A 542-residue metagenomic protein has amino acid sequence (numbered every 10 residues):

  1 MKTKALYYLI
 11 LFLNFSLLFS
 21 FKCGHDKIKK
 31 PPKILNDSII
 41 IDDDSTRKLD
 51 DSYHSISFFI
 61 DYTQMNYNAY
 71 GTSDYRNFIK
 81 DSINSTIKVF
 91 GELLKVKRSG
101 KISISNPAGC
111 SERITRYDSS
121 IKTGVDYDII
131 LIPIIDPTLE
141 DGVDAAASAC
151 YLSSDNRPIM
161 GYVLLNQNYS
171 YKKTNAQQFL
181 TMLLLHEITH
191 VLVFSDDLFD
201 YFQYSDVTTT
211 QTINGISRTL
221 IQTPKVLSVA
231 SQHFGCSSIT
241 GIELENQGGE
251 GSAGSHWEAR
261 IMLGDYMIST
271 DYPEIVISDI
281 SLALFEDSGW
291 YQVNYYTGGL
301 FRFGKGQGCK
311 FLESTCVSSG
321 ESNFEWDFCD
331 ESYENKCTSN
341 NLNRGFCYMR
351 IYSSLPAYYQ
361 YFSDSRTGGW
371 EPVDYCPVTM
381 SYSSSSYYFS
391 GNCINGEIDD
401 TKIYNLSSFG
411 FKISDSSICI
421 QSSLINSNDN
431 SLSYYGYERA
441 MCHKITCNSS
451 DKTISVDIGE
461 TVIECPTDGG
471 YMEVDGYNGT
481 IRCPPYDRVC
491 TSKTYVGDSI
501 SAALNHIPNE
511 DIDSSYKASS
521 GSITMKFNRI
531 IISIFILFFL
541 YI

Functional and structural regions predicted by a protein language model:
M1-A5, Y541-I542: Positively charged n-region of N-terminal signal peptides that target proteins for export
T3-L11, N528-S533: Sec-dependent signal peptide recognition, specifically the positively charged N-region followed immediately by
Y8, R47-L49, G521: Compositionally biased non-globular segments, especially hydrophobic aliphatic-rich helices of signal peptides
F12-D26, F538-I542: N-terminal signal peptide
F19-L183, V191-Y516: Extracellular zinc-dependent metalloprotease catalytic-domain scaffold
I188: Extended, alpha-helix-rich binding/interface surfaces that flank or overlap catalytic cores and mediate recognition
M262, F535-L537: Residue-level signal for pocket-adjacent positions within structured domains
D511-I530: C-terminal GPI-anchoring signal of eukaryotic secretory precursors
